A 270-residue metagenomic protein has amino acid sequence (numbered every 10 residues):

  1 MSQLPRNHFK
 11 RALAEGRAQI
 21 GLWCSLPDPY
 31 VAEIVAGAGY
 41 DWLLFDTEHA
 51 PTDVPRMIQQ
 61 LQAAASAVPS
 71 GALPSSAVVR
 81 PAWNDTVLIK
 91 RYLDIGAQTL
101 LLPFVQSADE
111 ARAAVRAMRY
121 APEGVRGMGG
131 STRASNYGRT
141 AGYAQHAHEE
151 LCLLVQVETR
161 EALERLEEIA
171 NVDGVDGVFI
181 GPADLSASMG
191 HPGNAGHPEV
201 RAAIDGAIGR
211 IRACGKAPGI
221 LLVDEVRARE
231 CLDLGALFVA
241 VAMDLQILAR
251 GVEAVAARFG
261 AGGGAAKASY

Functional and structural regions predicted by a protein language model:
M1-Y270: Expand to "…catalyze enediolate/carbanion chemistry for C-C bond making/breaking, isomerization, decarboxylation
